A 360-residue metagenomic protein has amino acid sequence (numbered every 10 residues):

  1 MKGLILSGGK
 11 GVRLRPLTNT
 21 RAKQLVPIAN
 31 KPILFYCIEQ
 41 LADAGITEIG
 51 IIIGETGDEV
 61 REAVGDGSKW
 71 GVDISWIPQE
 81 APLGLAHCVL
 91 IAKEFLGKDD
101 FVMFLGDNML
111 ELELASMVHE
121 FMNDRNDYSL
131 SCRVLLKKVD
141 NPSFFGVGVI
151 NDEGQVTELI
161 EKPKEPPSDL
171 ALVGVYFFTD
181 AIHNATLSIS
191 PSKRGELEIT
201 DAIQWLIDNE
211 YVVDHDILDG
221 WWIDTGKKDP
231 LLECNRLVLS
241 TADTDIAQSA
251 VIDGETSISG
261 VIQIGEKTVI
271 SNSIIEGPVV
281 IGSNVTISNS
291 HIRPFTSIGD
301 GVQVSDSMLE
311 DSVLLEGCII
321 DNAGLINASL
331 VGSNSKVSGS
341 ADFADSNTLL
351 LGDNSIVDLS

Functional and structural regions predicted by a protein language model:
K2-I5, R13-P16, V26-P27, K31-L105 (+4 more regions): Conserved N-terminal catalytic core of the sugar/cofactor nucleotidyltransferase
G9, D107, K138, K227: Active-site glycine-centered loops adjacent to acidic/histidine catalytic or metal-binding residues that shape
L25, G148-I150, H215: A structural signal for short hydrophobic beta-strand segments in well-ordered beta-sheet cores
G50-G54, L135-L136, L330: Short internal beta-strands
E55, F177-F178, G226: A conserved hydrophobic position in a structured secondary element of the catalytic/binding core that shapes
E111-K193: Conserved core of the sugar-phosphate nucleotidyltransferase
Q155, S188-S360: Left-handed beta-helix
